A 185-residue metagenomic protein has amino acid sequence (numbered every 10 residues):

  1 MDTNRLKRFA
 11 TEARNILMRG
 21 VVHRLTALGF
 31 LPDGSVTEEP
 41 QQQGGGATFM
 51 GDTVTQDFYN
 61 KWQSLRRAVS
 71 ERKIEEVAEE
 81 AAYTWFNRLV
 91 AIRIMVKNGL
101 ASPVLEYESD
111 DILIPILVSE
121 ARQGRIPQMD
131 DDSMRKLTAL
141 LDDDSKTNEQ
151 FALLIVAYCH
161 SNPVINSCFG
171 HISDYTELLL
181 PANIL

Functional and structural regions predicted by a protein language model:
M1-L185: Charged, often flexible domain-edge or linker segments that flank or initiate folded functional domains
